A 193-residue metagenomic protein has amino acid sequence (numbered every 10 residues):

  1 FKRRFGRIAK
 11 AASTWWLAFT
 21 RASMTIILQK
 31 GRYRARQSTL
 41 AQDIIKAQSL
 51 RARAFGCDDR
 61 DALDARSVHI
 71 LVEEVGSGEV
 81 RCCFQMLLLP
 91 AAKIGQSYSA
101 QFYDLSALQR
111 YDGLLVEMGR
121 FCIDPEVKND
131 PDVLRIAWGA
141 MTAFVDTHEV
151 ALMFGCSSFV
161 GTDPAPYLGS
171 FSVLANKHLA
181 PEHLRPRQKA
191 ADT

Functional and structural regions predicted by a protein language model:
F1-K30: Short acidic N-proximal helix/loop "leader" segments that mark the beginning of a domain or an inter-domain linker
K10-W16, D58-V80, T142-A151, F159-G161: Short, charged N-terminal helix-start/capping segments
F19-T25, D58-D59, Q101-Q109: Intrinsically disordered, low-complexity boundary segments flanking structured domains
S23-C82: Short amphipathic alpha-helix that is part of the acyltransferase structural core
A52, V75-F102: N-terminal low-complexity, intrinsically disordered segments
C57, C82-C83, C122, C156: Generic recognition of cysteine residues
L89-T193: Acyl-donor binding region in acyl/amide transferases
